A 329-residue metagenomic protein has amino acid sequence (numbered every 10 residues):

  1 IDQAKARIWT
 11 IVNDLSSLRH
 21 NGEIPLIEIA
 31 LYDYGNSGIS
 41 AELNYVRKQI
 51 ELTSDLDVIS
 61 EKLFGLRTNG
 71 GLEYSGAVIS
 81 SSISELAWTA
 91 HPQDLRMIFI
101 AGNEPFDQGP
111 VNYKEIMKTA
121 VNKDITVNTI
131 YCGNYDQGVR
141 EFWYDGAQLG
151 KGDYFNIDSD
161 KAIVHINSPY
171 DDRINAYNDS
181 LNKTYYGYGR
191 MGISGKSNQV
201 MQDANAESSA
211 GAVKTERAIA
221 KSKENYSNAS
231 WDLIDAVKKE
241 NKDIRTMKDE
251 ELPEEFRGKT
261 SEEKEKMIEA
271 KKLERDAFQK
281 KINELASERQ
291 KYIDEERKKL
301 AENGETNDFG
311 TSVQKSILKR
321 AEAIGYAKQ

Functional and structural regions predicted by a protein language model:
I1-K161, S168-D171, K242-D249, E255-F256 (+5 more regions): Divalent cation-coordinating acidic motifs and surrounding scaffolds that mediate Ca2+/Mg2+/Mn2+/Zn2+-dependent binding
Y144-I244: A post-motif C-terminal structural segment
W231-D232, S261, E265-K266: Short, charged, low-complexity loops and linkers
